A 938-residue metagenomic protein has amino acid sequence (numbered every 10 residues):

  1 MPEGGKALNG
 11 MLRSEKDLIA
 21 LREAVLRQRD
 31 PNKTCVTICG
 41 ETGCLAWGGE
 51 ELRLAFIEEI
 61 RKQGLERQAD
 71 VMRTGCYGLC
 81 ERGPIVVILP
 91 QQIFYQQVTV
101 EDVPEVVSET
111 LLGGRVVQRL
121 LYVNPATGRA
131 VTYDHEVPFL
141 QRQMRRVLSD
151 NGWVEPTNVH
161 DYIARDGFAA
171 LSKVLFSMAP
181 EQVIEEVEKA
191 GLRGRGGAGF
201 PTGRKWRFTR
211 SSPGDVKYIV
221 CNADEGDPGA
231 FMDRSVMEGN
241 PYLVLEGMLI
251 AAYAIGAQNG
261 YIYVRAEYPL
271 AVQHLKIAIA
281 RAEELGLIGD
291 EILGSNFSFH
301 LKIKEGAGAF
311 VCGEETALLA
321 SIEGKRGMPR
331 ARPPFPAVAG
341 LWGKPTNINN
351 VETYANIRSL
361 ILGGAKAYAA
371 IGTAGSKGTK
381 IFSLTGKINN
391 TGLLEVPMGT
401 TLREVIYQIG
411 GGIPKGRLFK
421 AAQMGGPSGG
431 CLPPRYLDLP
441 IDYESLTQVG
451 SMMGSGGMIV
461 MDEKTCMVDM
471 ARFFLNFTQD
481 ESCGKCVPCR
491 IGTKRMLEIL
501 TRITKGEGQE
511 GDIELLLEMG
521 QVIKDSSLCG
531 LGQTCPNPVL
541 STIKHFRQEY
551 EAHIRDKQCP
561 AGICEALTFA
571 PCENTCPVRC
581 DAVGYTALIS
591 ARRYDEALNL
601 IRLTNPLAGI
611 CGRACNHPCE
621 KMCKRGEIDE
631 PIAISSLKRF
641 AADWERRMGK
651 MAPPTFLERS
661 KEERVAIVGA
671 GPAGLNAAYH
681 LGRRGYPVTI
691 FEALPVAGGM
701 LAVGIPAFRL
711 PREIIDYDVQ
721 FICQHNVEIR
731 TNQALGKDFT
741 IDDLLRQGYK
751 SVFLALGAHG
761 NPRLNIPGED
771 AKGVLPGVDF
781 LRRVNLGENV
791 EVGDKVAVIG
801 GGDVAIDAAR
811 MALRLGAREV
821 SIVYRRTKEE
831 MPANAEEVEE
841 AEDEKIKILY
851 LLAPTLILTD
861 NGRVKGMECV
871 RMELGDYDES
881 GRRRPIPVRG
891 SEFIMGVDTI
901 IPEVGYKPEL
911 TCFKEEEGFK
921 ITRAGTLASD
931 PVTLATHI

Functional and structural regions predicted by a protein language model:
N9-T34, E50-R73, P90-R119, A170-V187 (+11 more regions): Ferredoxin-type iron-sulfur electron-transfer modules in oxidoreductases and energy-metabolism complexes
L121-K189, G343, N349-G364, T568 (+1 more regions): Flexible inter-domain linker/hinge segments
Q143, V272-M398, G410: Hydrophobic alpha-helical positions that pack around
R659, E663-V668, D716-I766, L856-E868 (+2 more regions): Feature captures the FAD/FMN-dependent oxidoreductase FAD-binding
S660-A673, V792-G802: Beta1/beta-strand and adjacent pyrophosphate-binding region of the FAD-binding site in flavoprotein oxidoreductases
R664-T689, A805-L813: N-terminal Rossmann-like FAD-binding beta1-loop-alpha1 element of flavoenzymes
P687-R730, R782-V784, A809-L856: Rossmann-like dinucleotide-binding cores of NAD(P)H-dependent redox enzymes
D770-D794, Y877-I938: FAD-site-proximal beta/loop scaffold in flavoenzymes
